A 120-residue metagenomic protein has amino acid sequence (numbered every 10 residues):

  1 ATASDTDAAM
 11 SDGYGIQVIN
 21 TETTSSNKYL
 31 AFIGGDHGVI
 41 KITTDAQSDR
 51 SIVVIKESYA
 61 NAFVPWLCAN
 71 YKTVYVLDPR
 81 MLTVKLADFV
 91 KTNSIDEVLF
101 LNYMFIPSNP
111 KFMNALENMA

Functional and structural regions predicted by a protein language model:
A1-A120: Extracellular glycan-modifying ectodomains
